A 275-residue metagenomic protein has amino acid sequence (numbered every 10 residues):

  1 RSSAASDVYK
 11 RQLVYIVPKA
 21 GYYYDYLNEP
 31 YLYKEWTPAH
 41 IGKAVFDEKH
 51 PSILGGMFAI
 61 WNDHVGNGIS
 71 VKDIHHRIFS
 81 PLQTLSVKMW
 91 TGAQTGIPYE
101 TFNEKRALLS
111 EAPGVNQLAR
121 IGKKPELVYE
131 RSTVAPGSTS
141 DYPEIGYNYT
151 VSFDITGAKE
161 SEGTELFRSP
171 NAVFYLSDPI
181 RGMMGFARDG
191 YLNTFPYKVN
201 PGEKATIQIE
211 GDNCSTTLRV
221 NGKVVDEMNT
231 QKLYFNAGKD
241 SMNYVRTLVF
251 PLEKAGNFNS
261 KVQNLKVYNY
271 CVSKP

Functional and structural regions predicted by a protein language model:
R1-Y9: Single conserved hydrophobic/aromatic residue that forms the stacking wall/gate of nucleotide- or nucleobase-binding
R11-N28: Polar, glycine-rich mid-to-C-terminal structural blocks that act as macromolecule-binding/assembly scaffolds
T37-E104: Substrate-binding cleft of secreted/luminal carbohydrate-active enzymes
G68, S80-Y147, G157-A158: Carbohydrate-binding surfaces of carbohydrate-active enzymes
E126-F186, V262, V267-K274: Extracellular glycan-recognition modules
V151-F153, E203-V220: Short tryptophan-centered beta-strand motifs in secreted/extracellular beta-sheet-rich domains of glycan-recognition
G185-T206: Short, aromatic/His-centered strand-loop micro-motif at the edge of beta-sheets
V225-Q263: Flexible glycan-contacting loops in extracellular carbohydrate-active proteins
